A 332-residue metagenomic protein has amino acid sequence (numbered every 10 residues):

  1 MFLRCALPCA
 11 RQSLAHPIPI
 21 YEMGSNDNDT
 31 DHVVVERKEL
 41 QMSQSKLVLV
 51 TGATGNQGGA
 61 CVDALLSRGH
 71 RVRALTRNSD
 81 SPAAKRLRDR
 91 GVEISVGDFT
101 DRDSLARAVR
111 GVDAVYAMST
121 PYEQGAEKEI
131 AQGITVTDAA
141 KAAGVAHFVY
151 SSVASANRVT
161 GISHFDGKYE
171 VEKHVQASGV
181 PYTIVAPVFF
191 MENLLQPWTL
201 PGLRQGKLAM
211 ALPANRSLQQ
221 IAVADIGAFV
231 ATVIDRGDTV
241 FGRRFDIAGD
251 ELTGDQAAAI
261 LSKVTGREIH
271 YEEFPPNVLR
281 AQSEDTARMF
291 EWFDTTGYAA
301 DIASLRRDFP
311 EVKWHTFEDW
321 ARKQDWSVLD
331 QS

Functional and structural regions predicted by a protein language model:
I20-Q41: Short, Lys/Arg-enriched N-terminal segments with co-localized hydrophobic residues within the first ~10-30 amino acids
M42, V264-T265, P276-S332: A hydrophobic C-terminal alpha-helical subdomain
S43-R86, T100-A114, T120-I130, D138-H147 (+3 more regions): Oxidoreductase cofactor-interface core, primarily capturing Rossmann-like NAD(P)-dependent enzymes
G91-V92, Y182: Short, conserved active-site loop motifs that form the nucleotide-linked donor/cofactor pocket
G97: Cofactor-binding loops of NAD(P)H-dependent oxidoreductases, dominated by short-chain dehydrogenase/reductases
S119-Y122, A303-L305: Short glycine/proline- and acidic residue-enriched helix-loop micro-motifs that form flexible lids or anion-recognition
